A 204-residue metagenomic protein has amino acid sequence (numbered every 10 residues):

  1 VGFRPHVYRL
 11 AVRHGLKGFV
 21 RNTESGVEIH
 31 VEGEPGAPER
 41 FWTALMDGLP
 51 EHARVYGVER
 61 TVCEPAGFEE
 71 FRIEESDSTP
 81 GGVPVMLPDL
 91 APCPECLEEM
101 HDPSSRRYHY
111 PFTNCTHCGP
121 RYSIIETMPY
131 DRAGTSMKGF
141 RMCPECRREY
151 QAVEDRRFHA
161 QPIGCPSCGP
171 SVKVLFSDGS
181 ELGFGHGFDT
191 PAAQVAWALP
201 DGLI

Functional and structural regions predicted by a protein language model:
V1-K173, L182-D189: Intrinsically disordered, low-complexity, mixed-charge
V195-I204: Glycine-rich phosphate/diphosphate-binding loops that line cofactor/substrate pockets in enzymes
